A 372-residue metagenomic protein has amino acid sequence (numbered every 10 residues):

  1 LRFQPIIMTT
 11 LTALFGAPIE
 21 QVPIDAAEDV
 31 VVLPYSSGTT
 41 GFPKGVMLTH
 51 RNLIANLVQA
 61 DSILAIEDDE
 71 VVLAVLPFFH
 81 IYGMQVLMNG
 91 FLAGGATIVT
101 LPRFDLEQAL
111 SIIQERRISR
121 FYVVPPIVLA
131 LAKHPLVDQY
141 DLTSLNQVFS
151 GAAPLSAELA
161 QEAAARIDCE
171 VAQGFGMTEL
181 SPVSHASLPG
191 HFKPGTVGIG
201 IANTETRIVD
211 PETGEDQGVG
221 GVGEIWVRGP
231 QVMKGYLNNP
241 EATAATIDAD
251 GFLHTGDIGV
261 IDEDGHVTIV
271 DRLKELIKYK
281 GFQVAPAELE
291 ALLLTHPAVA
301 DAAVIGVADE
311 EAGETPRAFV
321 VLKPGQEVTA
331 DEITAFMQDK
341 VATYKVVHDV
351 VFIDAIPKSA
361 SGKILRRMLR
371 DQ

Functional and structural regions predicted by a protein language model:
L1-P18: Hydrophobic regular secondary-structure detector
I19-Y35, F42, A65-V71: Conserved pre-ATP/AMP-binding loop-to-beta segment of ANL
V30, S36-T39, V72, F78 (+8 more regions): Conserved S/T- and glycine-rich ATP-binding loop of Class I adenylate-forming
V31-A55: Conserved AMP-binding A3 loop
I54-V71, F79-S119, A130, H134: Conserved AMP-binding/adenylation subdomain of ANL enzymes
A93, L110, E115-V123, A132-K193 (+1 more regions): Gly/Ser/Thr-rich phosphate-binding loop
F121, G229, K234-G235, A242-A245 (+4 more regions): AMP-binding/adenylate-forming catalytic core of the ANL superfamily
R207, V219-M233, F252, I258-G259: AMP-binding/adenylate-forming core of the ANL superfamily
